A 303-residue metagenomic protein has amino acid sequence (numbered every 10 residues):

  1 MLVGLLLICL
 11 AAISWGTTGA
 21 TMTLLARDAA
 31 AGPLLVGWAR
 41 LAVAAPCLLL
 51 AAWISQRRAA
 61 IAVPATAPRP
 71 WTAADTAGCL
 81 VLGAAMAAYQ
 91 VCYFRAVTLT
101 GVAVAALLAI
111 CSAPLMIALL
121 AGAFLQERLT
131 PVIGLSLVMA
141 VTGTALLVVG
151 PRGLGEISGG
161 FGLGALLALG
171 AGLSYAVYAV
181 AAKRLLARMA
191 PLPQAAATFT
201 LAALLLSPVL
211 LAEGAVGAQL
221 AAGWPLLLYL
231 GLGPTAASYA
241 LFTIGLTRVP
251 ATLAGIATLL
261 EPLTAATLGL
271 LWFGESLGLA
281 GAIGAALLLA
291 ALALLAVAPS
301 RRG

Functional and structural regions predicted by a protein language model:
M1-A39, A44, A84, A88 (+3 more regions): Glycine-/small-residue-enriched transmembrane alpha-helix faces in small-molecule transporters and effluxers
M1-L5, A29-W38, W71-D75, G134 (+3 more regions): Juxtamembrane helix-entry segments on the extracytoplasmic side of multipass membrane proteins
I8, D75-V81, L129-T142, M189-F199: Cytoplasmic-side transmembrane-helix entry/capping segments in multi-pass membrane proteins
L10-T17, T21, A51, L80-L99 (+8 more regions): Hydrophobic alpha-helical transmembrane segments of multi-pass membrane transport proteins, especially secondary
L25, V36, R40, A96 (+8 more regions): Hydrophobic/aromatic residues within transmembrane alpha-helices of multi-pass small-molecule transporters
A29-A88, M116-I117, S174-A181, A195-E213 (+2 more regions): Transmembrane alpha-helices of multi-pass small-molecule transport proteins
V36, A105, P191-A195, A254: Juxtamembrane helix-start motifs in multi-pass secondary transporters
L48, A52, L129-P151, L206 (+2 more regions): Hydrophobic transmembrane alpha-helices of multi-pass small-molecule transport proteins
